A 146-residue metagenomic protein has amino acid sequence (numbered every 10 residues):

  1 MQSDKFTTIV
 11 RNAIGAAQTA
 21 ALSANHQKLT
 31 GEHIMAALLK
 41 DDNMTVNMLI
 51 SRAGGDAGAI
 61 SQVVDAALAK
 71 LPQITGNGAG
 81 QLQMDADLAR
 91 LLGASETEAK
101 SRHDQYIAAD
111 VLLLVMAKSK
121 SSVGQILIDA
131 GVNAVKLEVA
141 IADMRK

Functional and structural regions predicted by a protein language model:
M1-K146: Histone-fold recognition with a strong bias for associated Lys/Arg-rich disordered tails
